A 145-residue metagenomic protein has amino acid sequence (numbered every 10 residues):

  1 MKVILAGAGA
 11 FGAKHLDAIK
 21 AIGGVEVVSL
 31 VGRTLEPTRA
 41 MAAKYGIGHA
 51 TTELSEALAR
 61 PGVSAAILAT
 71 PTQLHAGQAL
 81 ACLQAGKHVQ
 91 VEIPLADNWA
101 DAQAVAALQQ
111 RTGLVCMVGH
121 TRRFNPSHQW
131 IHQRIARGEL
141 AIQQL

Functional and structural regions predicted by a protein language model:
M1-Y45, R137: N-terminal Rossmann-like dinucleotide-binding module
G12, T38, H75, A79 (+2 more regions): A general structural signal for well-ordered alpha-helical segments in protein cores
A18-I22, M41-Y45, A81-A85, A104-T112 (+1 more regions): Alpha-helical structural signal in soluble globular domains
V25, S64, K87, L114-V115: Short, well-ordered coil/turn segments that N-cap beta-strands
V27-S29, H49, A65, Q144: Residues at the N-termini of beta-strands
Y45-A106: Beta-loop-alpha module in the N-terminal Rossmann-like domain of NAD(P)-dependent dehydrogenases, especially those
A96-L145: A contiguous active-site-proximal alpha/beta segment in oxidoreductase catalytic domains
